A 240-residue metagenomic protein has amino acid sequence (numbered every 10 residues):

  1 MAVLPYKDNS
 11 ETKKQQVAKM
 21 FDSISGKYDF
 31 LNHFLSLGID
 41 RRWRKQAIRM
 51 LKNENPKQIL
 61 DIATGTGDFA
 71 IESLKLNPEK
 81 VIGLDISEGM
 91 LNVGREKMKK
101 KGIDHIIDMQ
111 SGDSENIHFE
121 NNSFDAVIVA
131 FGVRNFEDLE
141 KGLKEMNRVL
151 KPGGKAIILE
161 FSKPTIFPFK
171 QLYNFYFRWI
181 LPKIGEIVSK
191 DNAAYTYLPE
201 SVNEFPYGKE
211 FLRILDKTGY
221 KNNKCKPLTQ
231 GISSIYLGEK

Functional and structural regions predicted by a protein language model:
M1-K19: N-terminal auxiliary segments of SAM/dcSAM-dependent transferases
Q15-Q16, I86, L159-I214, T218 (+1 more regions): C-terminal alpha-helical "lid/dimerization" subdomain adjacent to the S-adenosyl-L-methionine
K27-F30, S36-K57, E72: Conserved alpha-helix/loop element of class I SAM-dependent methyltransferases that forms part of the SAM/SAH-binding
Y28, V127-I128: Hydrophobic beta-strand segment of the Class I
Q58-N116: Class I SAM-dependent methyltransferase SAM/SAH-binding core
E115-A126: A short acidic, Gly/Pro-enriched loop at the edge of an enzyme's catalytic core that lines a small-molecule cofactor
E140-P152: A short glycine-rich, Lys/Arg-flanked "PGG" loop and its adjoining helix->strand segment in the class I
L212, T218-K240: Core SAM-dependent methyltransferase catalytic element
